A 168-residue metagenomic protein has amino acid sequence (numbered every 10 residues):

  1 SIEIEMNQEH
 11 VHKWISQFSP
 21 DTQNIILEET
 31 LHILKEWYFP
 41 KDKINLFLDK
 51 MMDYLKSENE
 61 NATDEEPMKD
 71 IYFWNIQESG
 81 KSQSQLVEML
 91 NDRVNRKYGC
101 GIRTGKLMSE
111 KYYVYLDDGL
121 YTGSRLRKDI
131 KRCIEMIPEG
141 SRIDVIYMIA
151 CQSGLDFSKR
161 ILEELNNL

Functional and structural regions predicted by a protein language model:
S1-L168: PRPP-associated nucleotide enzymes
